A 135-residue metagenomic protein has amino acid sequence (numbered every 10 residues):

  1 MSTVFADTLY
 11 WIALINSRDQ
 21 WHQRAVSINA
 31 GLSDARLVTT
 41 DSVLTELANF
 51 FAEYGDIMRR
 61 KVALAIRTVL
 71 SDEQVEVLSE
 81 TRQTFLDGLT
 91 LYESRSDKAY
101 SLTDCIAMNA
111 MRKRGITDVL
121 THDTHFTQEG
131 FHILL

Functional and structural regions predicted by a protein language model:
M1, M108-N109, K113-L135: Acidic, PIN/NYN-like endoribonuclease modules and their adjacent C-terminal/linker elements
M1-T39, E53-I66: Short, well-structured N-terminal submotif of metal-dependent ribonuclease cores
I12, F51-G55, E73-Q74, Y92 (+1 more regions): Short amphipathic alpha-helical interaction patches enriched in hydrophobic/aromatic residues with interspersed Lys/Arg
D41-S42, D104, D123-T124: Short secondary-structure boundary segments
V75-T117: Active-site neighborhoods of divalent-metal-dependent phosphate/nucleic-acid chemistry enzymes
